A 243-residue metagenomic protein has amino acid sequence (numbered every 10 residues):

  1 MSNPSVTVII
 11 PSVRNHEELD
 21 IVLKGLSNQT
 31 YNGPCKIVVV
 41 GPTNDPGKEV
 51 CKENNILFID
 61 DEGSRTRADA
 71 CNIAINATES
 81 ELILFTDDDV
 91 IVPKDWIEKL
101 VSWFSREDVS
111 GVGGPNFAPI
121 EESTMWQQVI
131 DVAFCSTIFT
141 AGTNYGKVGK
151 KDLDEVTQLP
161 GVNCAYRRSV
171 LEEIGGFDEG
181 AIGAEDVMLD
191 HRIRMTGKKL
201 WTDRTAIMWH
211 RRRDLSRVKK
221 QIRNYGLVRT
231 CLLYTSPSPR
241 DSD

Functional and structural regions predicted by a protein language model:
M1-G25: N-proximal low-complexity "stem/linker" segments adjacent to membrane-targeting elements
K24-P34: Short, acidic, metal-binding catalytic loop of nucleotide-sugar glycosyltransferases
D61-T78: Glycine-rich, basic loop-to-helix element that forms the pyrophosphate-binding segment of sugar-nucleotide handling
I83: Short aromatic/hydrophobic "clamp" motif used to bind/position activated sugar donors
D95-Q128: Conserved donor NDP-sugar-binding/catalytic core segment of glycosyltransferases
I120, D178-L233: Catalytic donor/gating beta->alpha subdomain of glycosyltransferases that bind UDP-sugars
T140-A165, I182, M188, M208: A recurrent flexible, glycine/aromatic-enriched loop bordering the glycosyltransferase active site that acts as
Y234-D243: Single conserved hydrophobic/aromatic residue that forms the stacking wall/gate of nucleotide- or nucleobase-binding
